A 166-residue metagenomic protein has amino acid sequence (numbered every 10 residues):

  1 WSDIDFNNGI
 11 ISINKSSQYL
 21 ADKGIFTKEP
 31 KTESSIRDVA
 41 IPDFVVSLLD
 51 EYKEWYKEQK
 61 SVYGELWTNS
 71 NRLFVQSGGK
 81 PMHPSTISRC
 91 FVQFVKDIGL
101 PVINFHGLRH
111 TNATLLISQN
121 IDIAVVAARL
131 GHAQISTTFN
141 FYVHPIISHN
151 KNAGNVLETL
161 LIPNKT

Functional and structural regions predicted by a protein language model:
W1-S17, A124: Short, charged phosphate-coordinating catalytic segments
S2, G9-I11, R37, S70-R72 (+2 more regions): Extracytoplasmic/periplasmic beta-strand context in beta-sandwich domains, especially the cupredoxin/COX2 CuA-binding
I4, S16-Y19, V46, L130-V156: Catalytic-site neighborhood detector that most strongly recognizes the C-terminal catalytic loop/helix of tyrosine
N8, Y19-I36, D43-V45, E51 (+4 more regions): C-terminal secondary-structure termini that scaffold catalytic or DNA-interacting sites
T32-S34, T111-T114, T137-T138: Ser/Thr-centric signal marking residues that sit in or immediately flank functional binding/regulatory motifs
V39, W55-E65, N69-A128, H132: Short, basic (Lys/Arg/His-rich) helix/loop patches that form interaction surfaces in the mid-to-C-terminal regions
